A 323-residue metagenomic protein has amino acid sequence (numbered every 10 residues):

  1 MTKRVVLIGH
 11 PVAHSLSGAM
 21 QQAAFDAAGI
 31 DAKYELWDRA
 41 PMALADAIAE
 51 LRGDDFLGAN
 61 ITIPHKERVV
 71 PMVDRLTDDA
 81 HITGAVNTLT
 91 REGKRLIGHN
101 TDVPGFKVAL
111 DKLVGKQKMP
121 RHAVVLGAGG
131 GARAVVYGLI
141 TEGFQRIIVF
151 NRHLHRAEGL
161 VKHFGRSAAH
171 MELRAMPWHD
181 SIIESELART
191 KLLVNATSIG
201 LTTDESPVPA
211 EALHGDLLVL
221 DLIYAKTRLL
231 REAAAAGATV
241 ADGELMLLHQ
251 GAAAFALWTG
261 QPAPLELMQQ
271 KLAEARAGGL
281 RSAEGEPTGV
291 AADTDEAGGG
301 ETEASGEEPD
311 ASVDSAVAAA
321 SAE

Functional and structural regions predicted by a protein language model:
T2-G115, K226, A236: Phosphate/diphosphate ligand-binding glycine-rich loop within oxidoreductases
G9, N100, L110, P120-I140 (+1 more regions): Glycine-rich adenosine-cofactor-binding loop
I63-P64, T197-I199, I223-Y224: Short glycine-/small-residue-rich Rossmann-like dinucleotide-binding loops
T141-R146, A238: Conserved S-adenosyl-L-methionine
F144-S167: NAD(P)-binding Rossmann-fold cofactor-contacting core
E184-E205: Rossmann-like NAD(P)-binding element
L201-L218: Rossmann-fold NAD(P) dinucleotide-binding segment
V219-L257: Rossmann-fold NAD(P)-binding glycine/threonine-rich loop
